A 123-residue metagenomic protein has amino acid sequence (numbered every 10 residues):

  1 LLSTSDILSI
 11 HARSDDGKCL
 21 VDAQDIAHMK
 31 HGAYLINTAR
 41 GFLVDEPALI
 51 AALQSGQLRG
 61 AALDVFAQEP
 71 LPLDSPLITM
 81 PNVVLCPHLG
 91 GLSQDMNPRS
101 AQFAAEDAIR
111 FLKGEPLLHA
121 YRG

Functional and structural regions predicted by a protein language model:
L1-P76: Rossmann-like adenosine-cofactor binding region
A67-G123: C-terminal helix-to-coil terminal segments
